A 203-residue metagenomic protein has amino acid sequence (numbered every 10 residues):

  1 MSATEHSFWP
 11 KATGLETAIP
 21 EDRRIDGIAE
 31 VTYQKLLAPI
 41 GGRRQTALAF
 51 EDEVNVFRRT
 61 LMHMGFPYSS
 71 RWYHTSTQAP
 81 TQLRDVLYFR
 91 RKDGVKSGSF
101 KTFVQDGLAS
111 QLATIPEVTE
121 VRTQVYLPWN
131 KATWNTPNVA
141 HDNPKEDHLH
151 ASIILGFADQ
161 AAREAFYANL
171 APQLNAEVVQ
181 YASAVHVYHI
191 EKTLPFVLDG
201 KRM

Functional and structural regions predicted by a protein language model:
M1-M203: Macromolecular interaction modules
